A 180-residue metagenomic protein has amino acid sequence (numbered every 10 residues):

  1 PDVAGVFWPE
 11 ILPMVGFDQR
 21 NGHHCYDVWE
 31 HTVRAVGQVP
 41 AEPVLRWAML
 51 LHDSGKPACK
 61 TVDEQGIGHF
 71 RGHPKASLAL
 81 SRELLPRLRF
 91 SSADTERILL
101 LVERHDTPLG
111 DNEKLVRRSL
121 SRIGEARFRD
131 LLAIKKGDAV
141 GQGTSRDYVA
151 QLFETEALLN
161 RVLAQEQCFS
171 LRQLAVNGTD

Functional and structural regions predicted by a protein language model:
G5-L12: Acidic catalytic cores of enzymes that act on phosphate-bearing nucleotides/polynucleotides
P13-M14, N21, H31-R34, Q38-D180: C-terminal subdomains that position terminal phosphate/3'-OH groups for nucleotidyl transfer/ligation, primarily on
Q19-C25: Glycine-rich tight-turn/loop motif centered on a GG-T
